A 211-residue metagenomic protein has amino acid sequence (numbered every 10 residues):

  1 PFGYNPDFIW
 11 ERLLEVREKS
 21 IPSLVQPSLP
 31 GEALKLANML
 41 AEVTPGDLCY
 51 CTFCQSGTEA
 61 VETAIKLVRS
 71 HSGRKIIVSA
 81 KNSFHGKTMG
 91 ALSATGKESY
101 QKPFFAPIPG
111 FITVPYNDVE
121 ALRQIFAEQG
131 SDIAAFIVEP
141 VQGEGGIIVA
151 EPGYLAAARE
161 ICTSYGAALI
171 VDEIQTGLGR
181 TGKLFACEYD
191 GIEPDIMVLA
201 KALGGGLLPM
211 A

Functional and structural regions predicted by a protein language model:
P1-A211: Conserved N-terminal phosphate-binding loop of PLP-dependent enzymes in the Aspartate aminotransferase
